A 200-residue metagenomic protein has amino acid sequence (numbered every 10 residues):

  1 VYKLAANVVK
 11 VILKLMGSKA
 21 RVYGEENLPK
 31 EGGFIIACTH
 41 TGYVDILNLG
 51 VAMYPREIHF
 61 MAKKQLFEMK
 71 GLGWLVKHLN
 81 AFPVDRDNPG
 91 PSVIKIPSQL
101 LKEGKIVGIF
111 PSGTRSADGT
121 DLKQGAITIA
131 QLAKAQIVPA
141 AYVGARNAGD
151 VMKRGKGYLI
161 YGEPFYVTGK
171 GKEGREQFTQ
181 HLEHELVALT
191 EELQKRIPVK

Functional and structural regions predicted by a protein language model:
V1-I35, V44-D45, G73, H78-N80 (+3 more regions): Membrane-anchoring hydrophobic helices of lipid-metabolizing enzymes
K3-L4, V44, F67, P91-S92 (+1 more regions): Residue-level recognition of alpha-helix initiation/capping sites
L13, M53, V76, L100 (+1 more regions): A generic structural signal for well-ordered alpha-helical segments
M16, K30-N88: Catalytic core of membrane glycerolipid acyltransferases/transacylases, capturing the structured, soluble-facing
V22, I36, F60-M61, A81 (+2 more regions): Generic preference for hydrophobic
E26, P89, V143: Residue-level "edge-of-site" marker
N27, V51, R86, S98-E103: Short, charge-rich binding segments
S92-K200: Non-catalytic C-terminal accessory region of glycerolipid acyltransferases and related lyso-lipid remodeling enzymes
